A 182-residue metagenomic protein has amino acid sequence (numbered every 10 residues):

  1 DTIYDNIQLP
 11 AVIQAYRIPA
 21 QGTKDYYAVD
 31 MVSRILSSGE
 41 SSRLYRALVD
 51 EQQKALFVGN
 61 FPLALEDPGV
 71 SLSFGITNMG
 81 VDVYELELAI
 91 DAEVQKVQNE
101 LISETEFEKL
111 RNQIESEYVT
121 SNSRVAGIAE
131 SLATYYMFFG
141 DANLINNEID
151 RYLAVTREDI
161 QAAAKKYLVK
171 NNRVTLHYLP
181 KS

Functional and structural regions predicted by a protein language model:
D1, G59-P62, E148-I149, Q161-K166: Generic recognition of flexible, low-complexity loop/linker segments
D1-R43: His/Glu-based metal-binding/catalytic segments typifying zinc-dependent metallopeptidases
I3-N6, L48, K165-V169: A general structural signal for short secondary-structure junctions and capping/turn motifs
P10-A20, R46-A154, N171-P180: M16 family metallopeptidases and their MPP-like homologs
Y27-V32, V49, R157, A164: PPIase-associated folding chaperone regions across multiple families
R34, A92-K96, A162, K166: A generic structural signal for well-ordered alpha-helical segments enriched in polar/charged residues
E40-S41, D141, R157: Amphipathic alpha-helical protein-protein interaction surfaces
V125, D159-I160: Generic signature of intrinsically disordered, low-complexity, basic-rich segments and short cationic peptides
